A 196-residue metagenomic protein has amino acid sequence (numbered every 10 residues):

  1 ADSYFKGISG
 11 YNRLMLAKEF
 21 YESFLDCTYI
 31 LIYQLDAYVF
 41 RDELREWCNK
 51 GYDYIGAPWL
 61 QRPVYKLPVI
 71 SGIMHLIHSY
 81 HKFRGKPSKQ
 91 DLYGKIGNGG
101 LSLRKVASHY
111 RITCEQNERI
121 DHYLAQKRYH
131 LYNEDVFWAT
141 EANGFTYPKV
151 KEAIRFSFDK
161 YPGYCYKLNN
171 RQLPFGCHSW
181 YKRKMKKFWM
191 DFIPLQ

Functional and structural regions predicted by a protein language model:
A1-T28: Active-site-proximal specificity loops/subdomain of glycosyltransferases
S3-K6, D36-V39, L60-P63, L101-S102 (+2 more regions): Short, solvent-exposed loop/turn segments at secondary-structure junctions
I8-A17, V69-M74, Y166-G176, F192-I193: Short, surface-exposed amphipathic charged segments that create phosphate/polyanion-binding patches used for binding
M15-E19, R41-E43, S88-K89: A generic local structural motif
S23-L25, R45-K50, N117: Short, conserved loop/helix-junction motifs that constitute active-site signature segments in enzyme catalytic cores
C27-F40: Short beta-strand-to-loop acidic/aromatic patch adjacent to the donor-nucleotide binding site
A37-H81: Conserved donor-nucleotide/metal-binding helix-loop-beta segment in metal-dependent transferases, i.e., the alpha-helix
F83-Q196: Catalytic core and acceptor-binding pocket of nucleotide-sugar-dependent glycosyltransferases
